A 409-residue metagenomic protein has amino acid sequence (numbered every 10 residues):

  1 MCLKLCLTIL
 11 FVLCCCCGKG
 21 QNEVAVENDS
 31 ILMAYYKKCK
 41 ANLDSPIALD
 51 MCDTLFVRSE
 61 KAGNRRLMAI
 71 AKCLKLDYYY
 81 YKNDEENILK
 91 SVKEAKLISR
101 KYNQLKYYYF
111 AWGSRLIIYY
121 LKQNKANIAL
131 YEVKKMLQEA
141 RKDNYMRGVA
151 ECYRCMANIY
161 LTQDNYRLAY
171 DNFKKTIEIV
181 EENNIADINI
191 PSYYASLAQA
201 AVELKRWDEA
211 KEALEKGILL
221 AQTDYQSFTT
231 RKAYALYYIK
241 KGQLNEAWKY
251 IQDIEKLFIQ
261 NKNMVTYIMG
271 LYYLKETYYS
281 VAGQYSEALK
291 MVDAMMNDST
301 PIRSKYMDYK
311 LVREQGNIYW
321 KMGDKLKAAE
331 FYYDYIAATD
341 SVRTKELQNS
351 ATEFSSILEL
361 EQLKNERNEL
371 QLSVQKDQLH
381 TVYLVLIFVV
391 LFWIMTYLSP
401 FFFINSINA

Functional and structural regions predicted by a protein language model:
C17-A71, K101-L105: N-terminal leader/linker segments that initiate helical-solenoid repeat arrays
V26, R66, K106-Y108, R147 (+4 more regions): Residue signature of alpha-solenoid helical repeat architecture, marking inter-repeat boundaries and helix-start
V26-A34, P46, S286-L289, D293-S406: Hydrophobic positions within repeat-based interaction scaffolds
N42, K82, K122-Q123, D143 (+5 more regions): Structural motif corresponding to the intra-repeat A-B loop/turn of tetratricopeptide repeats
D53-V57, K93-R100, K134-R141, K174-E182 (+5 more regions): Amphipathic alpha-helical segments of tetratricopeptide repeats
A71-Y79, S91, A111-R115, Y119-Y120 (+12 more regions): TPR/Sel1-like alpha-solenoid repeat signature
